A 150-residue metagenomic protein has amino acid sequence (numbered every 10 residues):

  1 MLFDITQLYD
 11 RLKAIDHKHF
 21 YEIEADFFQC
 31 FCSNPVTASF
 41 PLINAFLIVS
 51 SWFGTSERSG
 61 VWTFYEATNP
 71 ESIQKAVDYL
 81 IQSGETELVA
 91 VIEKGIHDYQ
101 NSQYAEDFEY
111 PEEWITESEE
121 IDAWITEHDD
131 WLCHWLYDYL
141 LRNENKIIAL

Functional and structural regions predicted by a protein language model:
M1-I73, Y79-L150: Extended, alpha-helix-rich binding/interface surfaces that flank or overlap catalytic cores and mediate recognition
